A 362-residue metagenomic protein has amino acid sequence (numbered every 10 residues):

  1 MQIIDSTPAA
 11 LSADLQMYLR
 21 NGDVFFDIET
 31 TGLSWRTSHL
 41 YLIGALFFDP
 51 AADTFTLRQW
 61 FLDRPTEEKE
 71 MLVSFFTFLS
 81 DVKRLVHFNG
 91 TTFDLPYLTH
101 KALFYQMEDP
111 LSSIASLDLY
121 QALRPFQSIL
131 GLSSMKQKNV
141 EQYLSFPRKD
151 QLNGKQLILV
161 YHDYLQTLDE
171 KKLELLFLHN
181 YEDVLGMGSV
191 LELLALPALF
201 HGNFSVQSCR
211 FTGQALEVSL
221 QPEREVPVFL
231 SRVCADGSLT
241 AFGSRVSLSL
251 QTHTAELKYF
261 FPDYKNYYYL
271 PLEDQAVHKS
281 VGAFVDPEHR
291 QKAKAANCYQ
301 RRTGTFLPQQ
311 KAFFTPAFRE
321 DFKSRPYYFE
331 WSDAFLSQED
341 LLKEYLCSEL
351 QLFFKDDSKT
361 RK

Functional and structural regions predicted by a protein language model:
M1-F26, T31-S38, F48-K362: DEDD superfamily 3′-5′ metal-dependent exonuclease/proofreading module
I43-A45: Short beta-strand scaffold segments in enzyme catalytic cores
